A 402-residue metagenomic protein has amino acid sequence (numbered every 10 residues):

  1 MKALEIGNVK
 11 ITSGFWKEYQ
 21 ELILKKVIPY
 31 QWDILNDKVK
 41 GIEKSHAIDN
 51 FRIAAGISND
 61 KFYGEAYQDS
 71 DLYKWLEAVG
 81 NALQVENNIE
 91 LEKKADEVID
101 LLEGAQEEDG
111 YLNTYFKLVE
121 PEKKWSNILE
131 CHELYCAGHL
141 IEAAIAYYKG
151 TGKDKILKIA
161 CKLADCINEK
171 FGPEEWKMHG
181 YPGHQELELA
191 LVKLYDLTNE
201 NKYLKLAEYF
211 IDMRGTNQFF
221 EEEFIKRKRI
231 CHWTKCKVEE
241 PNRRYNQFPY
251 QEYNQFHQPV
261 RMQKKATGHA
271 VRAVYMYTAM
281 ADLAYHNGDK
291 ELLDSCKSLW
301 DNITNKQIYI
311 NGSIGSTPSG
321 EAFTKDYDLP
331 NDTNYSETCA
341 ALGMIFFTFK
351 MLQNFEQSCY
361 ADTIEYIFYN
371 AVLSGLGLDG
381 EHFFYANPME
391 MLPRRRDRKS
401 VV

Functional and structural regions predicted by a protein language model:
M1-V402: Glycan-recognition and catalytic cores of secretory/periplasmic carbohydrate-active enzymes
